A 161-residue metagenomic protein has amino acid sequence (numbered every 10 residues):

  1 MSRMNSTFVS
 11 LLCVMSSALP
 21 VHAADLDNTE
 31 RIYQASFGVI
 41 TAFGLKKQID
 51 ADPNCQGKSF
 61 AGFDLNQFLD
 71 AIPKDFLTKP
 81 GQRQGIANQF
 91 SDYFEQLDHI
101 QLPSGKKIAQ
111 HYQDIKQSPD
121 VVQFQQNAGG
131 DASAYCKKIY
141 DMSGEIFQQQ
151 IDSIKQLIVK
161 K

Functional and structural regions predicted by a protein language model:
M1-D25: Classical Sec-dependent N-terminal signal peptides that target proteins to the secretory pathway
V9, D50-A51, A132: Secretory pathway export signals and precursors
S17, Q48-I49, G129-G130: Processing junctions and N-termini across compartments
S17, S59, I139-M142: Extracellular/secretory pathway and lumenal proteins
L19-Y33, Q110-Q123: Short amphipathic alpha-helical segments and their helix-coil junctions
A23-N66: Immediate post-signal-peptide N-terminus of mature secreted/exported proteins
L69-K161: Compact alpha-helical subdomains of small soluble proteins
